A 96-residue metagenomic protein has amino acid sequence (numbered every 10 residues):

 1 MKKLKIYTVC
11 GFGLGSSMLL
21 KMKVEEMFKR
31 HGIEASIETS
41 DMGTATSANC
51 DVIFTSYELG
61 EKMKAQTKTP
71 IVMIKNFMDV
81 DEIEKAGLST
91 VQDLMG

Functional and structural regions predicted by a protein language model:
K2-D41: Conserved active-site segments centered on acidic
G15, T46, K62, L88 (+1 more regions): Cytosolic covalent-transfer regions centered on His/Cys nucleophiles that carry phosphoryl or persulfide groups
I37-E38, D51-S56: Short, hydrophobic beta-strand segments that form beta-sheet elements in well-ordered domains
S40-T44, E82: Short acidic active-site motifs
D41-M42, S56-E61: Short, polar loop motifs at secondary-structure junctions
A48-N49, Q66-T69: Short, structured coil segments at secondary-structure junctions
K62-M63, E82: Glycine/Thr-rich phosphate-binding loops of Rossmann-like dinucleotide-binding domains
M73-G96: Ser/Thr/Gly-rich flexible loops in soluble cytosolic domains mediating phosphotransfer, phosphorylation
